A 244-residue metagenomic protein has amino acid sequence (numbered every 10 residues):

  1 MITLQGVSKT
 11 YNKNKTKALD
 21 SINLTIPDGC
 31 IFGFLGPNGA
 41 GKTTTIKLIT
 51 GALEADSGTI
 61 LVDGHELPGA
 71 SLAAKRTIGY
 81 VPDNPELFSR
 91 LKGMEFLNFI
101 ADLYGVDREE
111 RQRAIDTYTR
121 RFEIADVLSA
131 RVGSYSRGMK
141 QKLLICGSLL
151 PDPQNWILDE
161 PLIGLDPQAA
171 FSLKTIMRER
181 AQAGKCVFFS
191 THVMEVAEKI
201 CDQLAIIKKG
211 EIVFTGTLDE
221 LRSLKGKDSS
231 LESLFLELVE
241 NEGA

Functional and structural regions predicted by a protein language model:
M1-L4, S8-S21, D28, S71: A short, flexible loop at the N-terminus of ABC-type nucleotide-binding domains that lies
G58-G69, A73-A74: Conserved ABC transporter NBD signature motif
N98, D102, E109-V127: Conserved ABC ATPase "signature" region
W156-E160: Catalytic Walker B motif of ABC-type/P-loop ATPase nucleotide-binding domains
A170-A183: Helical segment within the ABC ATPase nucleotide-binding domain
T215-G216: ABC ATPase "signature
